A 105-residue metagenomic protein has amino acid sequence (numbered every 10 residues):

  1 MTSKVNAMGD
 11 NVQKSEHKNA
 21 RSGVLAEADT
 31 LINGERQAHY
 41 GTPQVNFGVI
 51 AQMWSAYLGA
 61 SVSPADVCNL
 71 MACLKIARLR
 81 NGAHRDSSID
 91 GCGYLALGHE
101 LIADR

Functional and structural regions predicted by a protein language model:
T2-R105: Intrinsically disordered, low-complexity regulatory regions that flank transcription factor DNA-binding cores
